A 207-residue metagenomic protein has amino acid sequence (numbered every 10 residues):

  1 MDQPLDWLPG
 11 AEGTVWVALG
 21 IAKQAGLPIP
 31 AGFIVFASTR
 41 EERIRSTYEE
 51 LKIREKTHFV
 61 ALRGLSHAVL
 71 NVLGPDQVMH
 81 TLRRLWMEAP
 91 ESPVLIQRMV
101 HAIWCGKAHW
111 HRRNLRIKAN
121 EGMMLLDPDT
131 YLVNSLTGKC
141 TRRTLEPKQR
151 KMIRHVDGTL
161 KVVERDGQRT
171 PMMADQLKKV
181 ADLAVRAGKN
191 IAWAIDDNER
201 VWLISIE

Functional and structural regions predicted by a protein language model:
M1-E207: Nucleotide/phosphate-binding sheet-loop regions of phosphoryl- and nucleotidyl-transfer enzymes
